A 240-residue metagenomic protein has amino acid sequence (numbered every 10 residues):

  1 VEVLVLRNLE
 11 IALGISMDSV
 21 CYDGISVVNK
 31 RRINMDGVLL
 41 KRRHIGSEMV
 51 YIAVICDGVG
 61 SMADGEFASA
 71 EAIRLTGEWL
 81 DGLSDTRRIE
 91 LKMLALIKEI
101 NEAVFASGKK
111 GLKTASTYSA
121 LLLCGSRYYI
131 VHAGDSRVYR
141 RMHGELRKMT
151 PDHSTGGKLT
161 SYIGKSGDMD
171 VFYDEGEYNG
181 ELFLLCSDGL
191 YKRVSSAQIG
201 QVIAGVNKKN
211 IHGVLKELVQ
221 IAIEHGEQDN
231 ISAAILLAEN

Functional and structural regions predicted by a protein language model:
E2-N240: PP2C/PPM-type serine/threonine phosphatase catalytic domain
